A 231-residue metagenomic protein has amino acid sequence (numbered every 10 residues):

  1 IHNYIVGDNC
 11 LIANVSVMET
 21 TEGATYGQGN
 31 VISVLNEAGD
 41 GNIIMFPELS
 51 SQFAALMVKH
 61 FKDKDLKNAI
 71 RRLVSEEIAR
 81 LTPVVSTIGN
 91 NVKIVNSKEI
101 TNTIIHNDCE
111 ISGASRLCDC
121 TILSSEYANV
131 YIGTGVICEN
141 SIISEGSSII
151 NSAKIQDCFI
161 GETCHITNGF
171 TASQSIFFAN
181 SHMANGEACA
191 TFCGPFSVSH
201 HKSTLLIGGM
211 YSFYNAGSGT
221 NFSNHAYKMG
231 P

Functional and structural regions predicted by a protein language model:
I1-I5, C10-I12, S16, A24 (+22 more regions): A structural motif detector for beta-strand N-caps
I1-V85, N90-N91, D108: Terminal amphipathic alpha-helical/low-complexity segments used for targeting or macromolecular assembly
